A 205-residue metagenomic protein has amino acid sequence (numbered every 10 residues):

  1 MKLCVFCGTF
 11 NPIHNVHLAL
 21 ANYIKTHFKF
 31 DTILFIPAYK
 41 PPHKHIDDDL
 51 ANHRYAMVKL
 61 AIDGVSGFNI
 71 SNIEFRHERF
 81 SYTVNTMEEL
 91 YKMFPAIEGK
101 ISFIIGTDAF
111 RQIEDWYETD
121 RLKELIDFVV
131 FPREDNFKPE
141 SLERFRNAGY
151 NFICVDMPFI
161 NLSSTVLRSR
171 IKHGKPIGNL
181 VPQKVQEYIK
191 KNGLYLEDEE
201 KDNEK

Functional and structural regions predicted by a protein language model:
M1-K205: Nucleotidyltransferase catalytic core that binds NTPs
